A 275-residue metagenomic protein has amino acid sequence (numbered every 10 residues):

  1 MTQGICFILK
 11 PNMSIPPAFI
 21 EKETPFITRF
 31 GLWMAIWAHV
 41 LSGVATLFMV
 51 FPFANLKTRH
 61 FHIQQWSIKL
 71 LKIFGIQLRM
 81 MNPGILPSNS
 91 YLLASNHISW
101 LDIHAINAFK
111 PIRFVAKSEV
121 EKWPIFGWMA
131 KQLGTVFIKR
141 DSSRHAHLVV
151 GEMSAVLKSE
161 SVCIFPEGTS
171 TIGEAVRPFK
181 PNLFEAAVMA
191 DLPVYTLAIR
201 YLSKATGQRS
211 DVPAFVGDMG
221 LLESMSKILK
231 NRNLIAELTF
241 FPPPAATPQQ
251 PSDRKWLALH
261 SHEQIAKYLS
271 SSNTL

Functional and structural regions predicted by a protein language model:
M1-I20, I73-P83, L101-I103, V115 (+3 more regions): Soluble, non-transmembrane catalytic domains of enzymes that act on hydrophobic metabolites at membranes
I15-M80, W128-Q132: A transmembrane-helix-recognition feature enriched in membrane-embedded lipid enzymes and envelope glyco-/phospholipid
S42-A54, T58, K72-I73, L86-S143: Catalytic core of membrane glycerolipid acyltransferases/transacylases, capturing the structured, soluble-facing
S90-L92, S159-F165, P193, E237: Residue-level preference for the first positions of well-ordered beta-strands
I125-G127, E174-P251: A cross-family acyltransferase "interaction/gating" segment
V136-L157: A membrane-cytosol interface segment of integral membrane proteins
V156-F184: Catalytic-site beta-strand/loop segments enriched in glycine and acidic/polar residues
